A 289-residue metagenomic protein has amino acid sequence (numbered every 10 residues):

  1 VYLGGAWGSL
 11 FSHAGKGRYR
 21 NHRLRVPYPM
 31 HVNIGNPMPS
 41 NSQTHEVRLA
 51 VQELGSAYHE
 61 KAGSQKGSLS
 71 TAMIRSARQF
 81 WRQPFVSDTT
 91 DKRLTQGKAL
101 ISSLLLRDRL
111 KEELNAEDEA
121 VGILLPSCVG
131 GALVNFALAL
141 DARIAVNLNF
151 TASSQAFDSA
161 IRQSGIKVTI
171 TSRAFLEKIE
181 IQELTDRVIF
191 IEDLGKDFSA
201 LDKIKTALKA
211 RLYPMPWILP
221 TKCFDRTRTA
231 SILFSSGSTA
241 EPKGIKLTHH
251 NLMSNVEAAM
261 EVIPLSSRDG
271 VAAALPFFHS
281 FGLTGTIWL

Functional and structural regions predicted by a protein language model:
V1-S42: A cross-family acyltransferase "interaction/gating" segment
T71-Q96, T229-I232, T239: AMP-dependent adenylate-forming
R82, I189-F234, A240-E241, E261-G270: Conserved pre-ATP/AMP-binding loop-to-beta segment of ANL
P84-E119, L124-F136, S153-D158, L208-K209 (+2 more regions): Conserved AMP-binding/adenylate-forming core of the ANL superfamily
A99-L105, L212-P214, I245-S266, A274 (+1 more regions): Conserved structural elements of the adenylate-forming
A120-I123, I263-L289: Conserved AMP-binding loop of ANL adenylate-forming enzymes
N135, F150-I181, F198-K203, A207 (+2 more regions): Conserved ATP-dependent adenylate/AMP-binding module captured primarily in the ANL superfamily
F136-A142, R162-Q163, H279, W288: Short hydrophobic alpha-helices that are characteristic scaffold elements of the AMP-binding
